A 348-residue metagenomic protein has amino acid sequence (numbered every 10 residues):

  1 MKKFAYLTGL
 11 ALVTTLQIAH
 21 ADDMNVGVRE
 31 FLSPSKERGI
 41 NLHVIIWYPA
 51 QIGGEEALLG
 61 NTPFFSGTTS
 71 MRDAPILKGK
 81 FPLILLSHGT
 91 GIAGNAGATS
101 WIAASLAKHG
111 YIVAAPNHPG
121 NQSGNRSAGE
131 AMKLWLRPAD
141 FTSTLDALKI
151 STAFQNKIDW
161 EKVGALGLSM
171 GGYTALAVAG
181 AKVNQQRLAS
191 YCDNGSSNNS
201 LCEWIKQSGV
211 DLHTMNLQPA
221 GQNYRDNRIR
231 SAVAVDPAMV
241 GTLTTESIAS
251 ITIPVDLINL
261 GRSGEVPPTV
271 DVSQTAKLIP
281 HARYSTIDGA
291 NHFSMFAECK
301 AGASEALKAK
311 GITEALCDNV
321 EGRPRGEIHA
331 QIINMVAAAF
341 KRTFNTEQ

Functional and structural regions predicted by a protein language model:
D22-L86, K108: Domain-level recognition of soluble alpha/beta enzyme cores, biased toward histidine phosphatases/phosphomutases
G54, S66-F81, L86-N125, G264-P267: Short substrate-entry loop that stabilizes the transition state in hydrolases
E130-N156, W160, A177, A189-I205 (+3 more regions): Alpha/beta-hydrolase active-site loop
A165-G167, V235: Short beta-strand immediately N-terminal to the catalytic nucleophile in serine-hydrolase-like folds
G167-G171, A175: Gly/Ala-rich beta-loop-alpha elbow adjacent to hydrolase catalytic centers
L243, G264-D271, M295: Conserved alpha/beta-hydrolase "acid-adjacent" motif
I251, L257-N259: Short beta-strand/loop motif that positions the catalytic acidic residue of the alpha/beta-hydrolase fold
A301-Q348: Catalytic active-site module of serine/aspartate enzymes centered on a nucleophile-bearing elbow/loop
